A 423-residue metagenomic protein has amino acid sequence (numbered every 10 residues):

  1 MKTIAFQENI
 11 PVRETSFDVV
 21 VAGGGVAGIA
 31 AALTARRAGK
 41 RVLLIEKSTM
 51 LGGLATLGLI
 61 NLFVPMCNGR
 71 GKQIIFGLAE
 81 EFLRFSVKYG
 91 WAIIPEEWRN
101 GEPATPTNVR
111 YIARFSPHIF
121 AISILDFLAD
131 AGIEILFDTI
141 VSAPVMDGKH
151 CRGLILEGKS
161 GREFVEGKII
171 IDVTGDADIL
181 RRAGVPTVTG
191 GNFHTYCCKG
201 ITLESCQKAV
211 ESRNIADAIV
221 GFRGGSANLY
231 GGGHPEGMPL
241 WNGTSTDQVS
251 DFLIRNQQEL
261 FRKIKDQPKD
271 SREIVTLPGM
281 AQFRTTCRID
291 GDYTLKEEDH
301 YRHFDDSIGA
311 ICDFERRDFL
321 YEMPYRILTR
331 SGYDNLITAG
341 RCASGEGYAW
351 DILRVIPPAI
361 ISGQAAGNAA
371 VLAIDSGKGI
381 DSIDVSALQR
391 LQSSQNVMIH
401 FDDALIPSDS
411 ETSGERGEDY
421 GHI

Functional and structural regions predicted by a protein language model:
M1-V19: Extreme N-terminal leader/targeting segments of oxidoreductases
F6, L54-T56, L78, A121 (+4 more regions): Flavin (FAD/FMN)-binding glycine-rich loop and adjacent Rossmann-like elements that form
E8, T34, K40-R41, K47-A143 (+3 more regions): Conserved N-terminal/central alpha/beta ligand/cofactor-binding core
R13-F17, A27-G28, R162-E163: Ligand-binding pocket scaffold of soluble enzyme catalytic domains
V19-V42: N-terminal Rossmann-like FAD-binding beta1-loop-alpha1 element of flavoenzymes
V26, R114-H118, S382: Soluble non-cytosolic domains of exported or imported proteins
G28-I29, L51-L54, T105, P144 (+2 more regions): Flexible loop/turn segments at secondary-structure boundaries
V145-R152: A short, glycine/Asx- and small/polar-enriched loop/turn that sits immediately N-terminal to a beta-strand
